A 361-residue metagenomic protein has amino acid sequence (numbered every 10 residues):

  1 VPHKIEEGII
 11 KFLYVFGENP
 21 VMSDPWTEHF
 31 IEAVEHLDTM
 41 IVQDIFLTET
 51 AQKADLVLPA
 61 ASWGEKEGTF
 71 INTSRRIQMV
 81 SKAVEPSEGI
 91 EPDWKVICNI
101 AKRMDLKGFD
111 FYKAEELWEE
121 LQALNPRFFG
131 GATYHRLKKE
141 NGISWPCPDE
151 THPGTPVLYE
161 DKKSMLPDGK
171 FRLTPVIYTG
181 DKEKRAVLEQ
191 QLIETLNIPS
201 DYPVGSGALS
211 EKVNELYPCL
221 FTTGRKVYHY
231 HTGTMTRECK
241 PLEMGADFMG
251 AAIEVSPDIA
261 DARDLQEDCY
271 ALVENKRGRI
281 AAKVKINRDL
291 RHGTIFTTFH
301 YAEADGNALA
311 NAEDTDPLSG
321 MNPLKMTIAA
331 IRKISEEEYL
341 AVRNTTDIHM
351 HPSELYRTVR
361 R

Functional and structural regions predicted by a protein language model:
V1-G8, F16-E35, I45: Glycine-rich, anion-gripping cofactor-binding loops and their flanking helix/strand elements in enzyme active sites
I10, L37, K53-A54: Short, well-ordered alpha-helix to beta-strand connector turns
L13, M40, V57-P59: Short, well-ordered beta-strand core segments
P20-P25, L47-A51, E65-G68, G180 (+6 more regions): Flexible loop/turn segments at secondary-structure boundaries
H29-F30, E35-T48, A83-A101, L272-E274: Phosphate/diphosphate-binding loops
F46-S81: Flexible glycine/proline-rich, aromatic-decorated loop/lid segments
S87-E140, T232, R237-E254, D258-R361: Long, contiguous, secondary-structure-rich segments that constitute the structural scaffold of globular domains
L117-E243: Long, low-complexity segments enriched in small/aliphatic residues
